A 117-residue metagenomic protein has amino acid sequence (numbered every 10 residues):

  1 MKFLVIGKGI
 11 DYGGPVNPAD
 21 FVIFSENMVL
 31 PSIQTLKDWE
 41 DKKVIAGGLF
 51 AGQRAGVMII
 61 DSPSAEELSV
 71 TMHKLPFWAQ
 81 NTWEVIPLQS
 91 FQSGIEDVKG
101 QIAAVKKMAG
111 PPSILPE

Functional and structural regions predicted by a protein language model:
M1-E117: Conserved, structured core segments of small domains
